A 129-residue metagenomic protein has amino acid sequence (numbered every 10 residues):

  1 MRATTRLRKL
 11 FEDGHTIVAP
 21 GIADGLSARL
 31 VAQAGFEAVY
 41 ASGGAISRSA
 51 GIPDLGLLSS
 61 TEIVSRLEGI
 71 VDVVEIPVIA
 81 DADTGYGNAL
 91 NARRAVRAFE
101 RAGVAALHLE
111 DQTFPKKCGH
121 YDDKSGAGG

Functional and structural regions predicted by a protein language model:
M1-G21, G25, R29-A34: N-terminal amphipathic alpha-helix/helix-capping segment at the start of soluble metabolic enzymes
A3-T5, D13, I52-A80, A102 (+1 more regions): Alpha-helix-loop-beta-strand connector modules within alpha/beta enzyme cores
V18-D24, V39-A41, V78-A82, L107-L109: Hydrophobic faces of well-ordered beta-strands that scaffold small-molecule active sites in alpha/beta enzyme cores
P20-G25, L57-E62, T84-A102, G129: Glycine-rich anion/phosphate-binding loops
G25, G44-A45, D83-T84, D111-F114 (+1 more regions): Short, ordered loop/turn segments at secondary-structure junctions
R29-S47: N-terminal glycine-rich anion-binding loops that anchor highly charged ligand groups
